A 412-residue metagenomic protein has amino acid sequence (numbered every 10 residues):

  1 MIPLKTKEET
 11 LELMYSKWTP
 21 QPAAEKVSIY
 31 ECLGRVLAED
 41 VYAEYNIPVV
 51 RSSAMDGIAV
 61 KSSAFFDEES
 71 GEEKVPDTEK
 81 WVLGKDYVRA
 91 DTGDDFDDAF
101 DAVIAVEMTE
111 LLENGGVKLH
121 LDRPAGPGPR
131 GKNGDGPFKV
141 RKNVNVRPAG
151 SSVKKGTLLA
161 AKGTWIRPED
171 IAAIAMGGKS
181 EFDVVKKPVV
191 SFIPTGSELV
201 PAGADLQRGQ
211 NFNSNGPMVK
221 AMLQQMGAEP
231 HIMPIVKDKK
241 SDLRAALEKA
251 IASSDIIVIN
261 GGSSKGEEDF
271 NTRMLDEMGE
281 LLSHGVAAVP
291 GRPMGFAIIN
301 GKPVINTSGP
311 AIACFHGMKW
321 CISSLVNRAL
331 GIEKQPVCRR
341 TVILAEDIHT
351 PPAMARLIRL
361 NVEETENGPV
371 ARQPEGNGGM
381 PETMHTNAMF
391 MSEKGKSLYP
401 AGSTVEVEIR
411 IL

Functional and structural regions predicted by a protein language model:
I2-S180: Phosphate-interaction motifs
L4, P20, A24-G34, E39 (+4 more regions): Flexible glycine/proline-rich
F65, G93-D95, S197-E198, G262-K265 (+1 more regions): Short glycine-rich anion-binding loops that position phosphate/pyrophosphate groups of nucleotides and phosphorylated
D91, H120-D122, A161, F192-T195 (+3 more regions): Short beta-strand segments
F100-A102, I171-A172, A202-L206, L243-A245 (+3 more regions): Short acidic, glycine/serine/threonine-rich loops at helix termini
R141, N145-I259: Phosphate-binding glycine-rich loops and their immediate beta-loop-alpha structural context
G266-M278: Short Gly/Thr/Asp-enriched flexible loops that form oxyanion-binding sites at enzyme active sites
